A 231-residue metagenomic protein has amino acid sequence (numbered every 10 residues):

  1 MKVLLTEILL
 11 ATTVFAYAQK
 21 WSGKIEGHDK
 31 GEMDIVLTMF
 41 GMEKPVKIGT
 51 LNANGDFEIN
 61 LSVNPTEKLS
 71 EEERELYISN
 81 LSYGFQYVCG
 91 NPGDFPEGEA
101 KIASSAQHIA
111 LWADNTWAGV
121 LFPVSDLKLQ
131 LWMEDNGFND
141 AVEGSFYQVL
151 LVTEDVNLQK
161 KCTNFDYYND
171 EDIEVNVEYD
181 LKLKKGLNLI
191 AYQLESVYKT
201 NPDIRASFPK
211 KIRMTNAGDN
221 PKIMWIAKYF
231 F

Functional and structural regions predicted by a protein language model:
M1-K20: Bacterial Sec-dependent N-terminal signal peptides
Q19-V36: Structural motif
W21-G23, T50-P65: Glycine-centered loop-to-beta-strand initiation motif
L37-V46: Short amphipathic beta-strand segments in non-cytosolic proteins
N64-R74, N80-N164: Long, low-complexity intrinsically disordered regions in eukaryotic proteins
T163-K182: Short acidic, Pro/Gly- and aromatic-enriched capping/linker segments at domain boundaries
T215-F231: Short, low-complexity, Pro/Ser/Thr/Gly-rich segments in the mature regions of secreted, periplasmic
